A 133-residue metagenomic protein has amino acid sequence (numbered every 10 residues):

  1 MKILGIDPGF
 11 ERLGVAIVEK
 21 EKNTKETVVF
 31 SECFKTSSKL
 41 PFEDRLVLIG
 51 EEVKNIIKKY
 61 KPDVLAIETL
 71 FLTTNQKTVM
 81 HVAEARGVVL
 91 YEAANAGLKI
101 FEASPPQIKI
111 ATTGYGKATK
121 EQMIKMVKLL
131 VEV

Functional and structural regions predicted by a protein language model:
M1-V133: Phosphate- and other anionic-substrate recognition elements at nucleic-acid/protein interfaces
